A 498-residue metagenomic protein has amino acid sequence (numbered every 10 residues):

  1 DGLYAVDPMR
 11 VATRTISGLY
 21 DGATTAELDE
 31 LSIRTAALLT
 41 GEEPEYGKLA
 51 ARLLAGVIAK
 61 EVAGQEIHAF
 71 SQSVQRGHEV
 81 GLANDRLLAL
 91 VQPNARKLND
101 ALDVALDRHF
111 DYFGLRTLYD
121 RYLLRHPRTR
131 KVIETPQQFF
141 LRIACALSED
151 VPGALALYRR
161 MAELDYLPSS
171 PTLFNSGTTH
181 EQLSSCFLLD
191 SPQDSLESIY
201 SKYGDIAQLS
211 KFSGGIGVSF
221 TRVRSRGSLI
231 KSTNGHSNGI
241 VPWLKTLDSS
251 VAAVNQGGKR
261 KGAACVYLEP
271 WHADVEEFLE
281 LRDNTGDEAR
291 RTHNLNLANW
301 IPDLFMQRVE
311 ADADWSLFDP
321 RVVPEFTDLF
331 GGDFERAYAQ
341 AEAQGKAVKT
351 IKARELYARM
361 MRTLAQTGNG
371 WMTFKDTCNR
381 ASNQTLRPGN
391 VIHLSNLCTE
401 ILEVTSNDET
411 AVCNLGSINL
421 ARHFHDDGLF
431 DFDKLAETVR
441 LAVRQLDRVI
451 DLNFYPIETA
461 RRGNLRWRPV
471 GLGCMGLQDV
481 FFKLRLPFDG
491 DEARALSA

Functional and structural regions predicted by a protein language model:
D1-A498: Extended catalytic cores of very large enzyme megasubunits
